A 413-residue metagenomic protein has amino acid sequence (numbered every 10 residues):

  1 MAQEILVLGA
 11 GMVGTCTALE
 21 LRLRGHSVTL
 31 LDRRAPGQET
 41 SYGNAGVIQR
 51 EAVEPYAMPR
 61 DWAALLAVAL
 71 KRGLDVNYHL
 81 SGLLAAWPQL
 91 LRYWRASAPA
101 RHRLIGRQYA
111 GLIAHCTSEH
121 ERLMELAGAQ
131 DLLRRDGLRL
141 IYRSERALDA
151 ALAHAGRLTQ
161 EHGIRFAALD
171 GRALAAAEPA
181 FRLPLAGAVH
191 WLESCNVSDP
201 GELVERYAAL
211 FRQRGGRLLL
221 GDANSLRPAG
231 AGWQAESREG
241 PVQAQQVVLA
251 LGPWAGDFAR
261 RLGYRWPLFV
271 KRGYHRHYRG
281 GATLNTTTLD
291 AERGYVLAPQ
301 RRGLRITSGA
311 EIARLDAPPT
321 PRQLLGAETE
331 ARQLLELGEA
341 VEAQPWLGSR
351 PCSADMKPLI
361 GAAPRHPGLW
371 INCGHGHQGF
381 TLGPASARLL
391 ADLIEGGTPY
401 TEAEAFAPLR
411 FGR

Functional and structural regions predicted by a protein language model:
Q3-L30: N-terminal Rossmann-like FAD-binding beta1-loop-alpha1 element of flavoenzymes
L23-G43: Glycine-rich FAD pyrophosphate-binding loop
V47, A52, Y56-R95, S225-P228 (+2 more regions): Active-site substrate-recognition segment that forms the wall of the catalytic cavity or substrate channel
W87-A209: Rossmann-like flavin
H162, P200, E292, E336-R413: C-terminal catalytic lobe of FAD-dependent flavoproteins
L169-A177, L219-W233: A conserved short coil-to-beta-strand element within the FAD-binding core of flavoproteins
